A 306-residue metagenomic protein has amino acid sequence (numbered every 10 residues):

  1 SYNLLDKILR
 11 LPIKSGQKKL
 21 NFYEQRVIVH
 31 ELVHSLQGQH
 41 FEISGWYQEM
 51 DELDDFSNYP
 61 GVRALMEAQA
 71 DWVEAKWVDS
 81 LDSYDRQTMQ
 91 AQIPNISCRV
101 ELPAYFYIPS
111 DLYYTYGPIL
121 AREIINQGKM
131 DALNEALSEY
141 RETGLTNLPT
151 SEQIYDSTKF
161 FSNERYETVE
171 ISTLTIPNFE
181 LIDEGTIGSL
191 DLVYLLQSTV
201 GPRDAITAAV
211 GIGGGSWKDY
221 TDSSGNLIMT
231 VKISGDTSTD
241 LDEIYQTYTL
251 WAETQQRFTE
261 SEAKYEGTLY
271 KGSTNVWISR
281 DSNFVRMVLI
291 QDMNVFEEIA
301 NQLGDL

Functional and structural regions predicted by a protein language model:
S1, G214-S223, S273-R280: Short, surface-exposed beta-strand/loop micro-motifs that present aromatic residues
Y2-V29, G61: Short pre-active-site segment immediately N-terminal to the catalytic Zn-binding motif
R26-V29, E67-E74, P118, R122 (+5 more regions): Extracytoplasmic/secreted envelope proteins and their assembly/folding machinery, especially bacterial periplasmic
V27, E31-Q39: Catalytic glutamate of the conserved HExxH
Q39-S44, Q48-Q92: Post-HExxH zinc-binding segment in Zn-dependent metallohydrolases
V73-C98, I125-R141: Short helix/loop segments within enzyme catalytic domains that coordinate or immediately flank catalytic cofactors
E101-K232: Pan-zinc metallopeptidase signature
G225-L306: C-terminal soluble interaction/assembly domains
